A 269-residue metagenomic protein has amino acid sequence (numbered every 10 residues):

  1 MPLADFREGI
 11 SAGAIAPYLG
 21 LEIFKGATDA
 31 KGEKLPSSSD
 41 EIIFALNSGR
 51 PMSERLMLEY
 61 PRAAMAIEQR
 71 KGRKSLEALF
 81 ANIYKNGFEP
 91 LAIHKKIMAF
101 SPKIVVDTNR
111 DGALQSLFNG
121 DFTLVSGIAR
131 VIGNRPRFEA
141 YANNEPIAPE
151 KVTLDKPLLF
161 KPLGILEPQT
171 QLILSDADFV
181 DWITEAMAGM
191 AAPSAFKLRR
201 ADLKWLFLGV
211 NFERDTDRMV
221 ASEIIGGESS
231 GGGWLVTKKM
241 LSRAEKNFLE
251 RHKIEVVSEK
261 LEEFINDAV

Functional and structural regions predicted by a protein language model:
M1-M98, L114, F122, F264-D267: Gly/serine-rich nucleotide phosphate-binding loop at the start of the catalytic core of nucleotide/ADP-ribose-handling
M1-P17, I23-A27, G49, D121-F122 (+2 more regions): SIR2/sirtuin-family catalytic core signature
L21-E22, T108-R110, G164, V210-N211: Short, well-ordered beta-to-alpha junction loops that form the rim of enzyme active sites and present histidine/acidic
P36, F118-F138: A short alpha->loop->secondary-structure connector
V105-S116: Acidic, metal-binding active-site segment of PIN/NYN-like and related structure-specific nucleases
P136-A148, A177-S194: Active-site glycine-rich loop that binds ribose-phosphate moieties when present
P157-Q171: Histidine/lysine/aspartate-rich catalytic loop segments that bind and position anionic ligands
